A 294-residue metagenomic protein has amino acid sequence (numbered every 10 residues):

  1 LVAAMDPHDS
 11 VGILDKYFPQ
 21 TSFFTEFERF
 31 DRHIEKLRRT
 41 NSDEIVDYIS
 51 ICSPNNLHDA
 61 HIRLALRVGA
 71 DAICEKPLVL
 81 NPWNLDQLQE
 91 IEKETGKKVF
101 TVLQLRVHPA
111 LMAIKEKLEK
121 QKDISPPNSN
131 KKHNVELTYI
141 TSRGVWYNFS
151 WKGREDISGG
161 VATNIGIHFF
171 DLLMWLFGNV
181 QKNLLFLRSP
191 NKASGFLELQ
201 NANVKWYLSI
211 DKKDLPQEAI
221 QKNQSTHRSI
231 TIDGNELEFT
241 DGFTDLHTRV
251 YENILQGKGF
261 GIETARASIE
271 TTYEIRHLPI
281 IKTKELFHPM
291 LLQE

Functional and structural regions predicted by a protein language model:
L1, Q20, V46-I49, N130-K132: Local beta-strand N-terminus motif with an aromatic residue
L1-F18, F23-E28: NAD(P)-binding Rossmann-fold cofactor-contacting core
I13, R29, Y48, A60 (+7 more regions): Alpha-helical elements of Rossmann-like donor-binding domains used by nucleotide-donor carbohydrate transfer enzymes
S22-Q89: Beta-loop-alpha module in the N-terminal Rossmann-like domain of NAD(P)-dependent dehydrogenases, especially those
Y48-S50, E252-E294: C-terminal helix-rich "cap/oligomerization" subdomain common to oxidoreductases
V79-V145: A contiguous active-site-proximal alpha/beta segment in oxidoreductase catalytic domains
V145-L215, E263-E270: Rossmann-like dinucleotide-binding domain that binds NAD(P)(H)
P190-L246: C-terminal substrate-binding/catalytic lobe of Rossmann-fold NAD(P)-dependent oxidoreductases
